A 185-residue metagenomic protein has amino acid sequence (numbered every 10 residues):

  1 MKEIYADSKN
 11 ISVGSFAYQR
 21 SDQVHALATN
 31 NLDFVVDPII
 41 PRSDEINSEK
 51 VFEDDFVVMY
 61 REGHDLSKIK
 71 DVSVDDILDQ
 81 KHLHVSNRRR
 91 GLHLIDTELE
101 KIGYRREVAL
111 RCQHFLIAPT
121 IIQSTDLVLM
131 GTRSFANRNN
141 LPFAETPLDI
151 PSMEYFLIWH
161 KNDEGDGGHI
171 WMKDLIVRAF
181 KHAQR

Functional and structural regions predicted by a protein language model:
M1-K9, L92-R105: Ligand-binding cleft/hinge of the Venus flytrap
M1-S43, C112: Central regulatory/effector-binding core of bacterial HTH transcription factors
K2, I158-R185: Extended ligand-binding regions for polar small-molecule ligands
I11, L27-V36, F56, Y104 (+1 more regions): Alpha-to-beta junction loops
Q19-R20, V36-P41, R61-E62, H114 (+2 more regions): Beta->alpha turn/N-cap motifs
S43-H82, G167-I170: Flexible hinge/capping segments at coil-to-helix
D44-K50, D54-D55, L116-E164: Beta-alpha-beta core module
L66-S67, Q80-I102, G165-K173, A183: Secondary-structure junction motif
